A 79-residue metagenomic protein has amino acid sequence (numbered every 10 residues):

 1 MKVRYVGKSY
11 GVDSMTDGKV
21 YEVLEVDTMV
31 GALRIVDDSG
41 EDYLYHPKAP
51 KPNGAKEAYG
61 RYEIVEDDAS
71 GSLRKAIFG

Functional and structural regions predicted by a protein language model:
K2-K56: Basic/aromatic-rich interaction segments and small domains that mediate binding to polyanionic partners
Y43-G79: Intrinsically disordered, low-complexity, charged/polar segments
